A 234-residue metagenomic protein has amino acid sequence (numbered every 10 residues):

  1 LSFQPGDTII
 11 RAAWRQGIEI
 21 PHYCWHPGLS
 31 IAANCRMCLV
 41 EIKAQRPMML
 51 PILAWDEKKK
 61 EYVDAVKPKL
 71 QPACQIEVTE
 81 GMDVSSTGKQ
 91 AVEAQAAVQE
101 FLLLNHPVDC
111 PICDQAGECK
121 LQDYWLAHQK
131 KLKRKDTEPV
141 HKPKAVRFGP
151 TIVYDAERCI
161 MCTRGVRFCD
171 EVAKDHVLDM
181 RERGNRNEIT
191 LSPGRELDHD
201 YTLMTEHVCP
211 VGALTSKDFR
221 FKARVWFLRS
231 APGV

Functional and structural regions predicted by a protein language model:
L1-D7: Short, contiguous acidic and Ser/Thr-rich linear segments
Q4, A33, D200: Residues that form or flank phosphate/diphosphate-binding pockets in enzymes that use nucleotide phosphates
D7-I10, E157: Residues in well-ordered alpha-helical elements
I9-K43: A basic, amphipathic helix-loop patch mediating RNA/tRNA/ribosome contacts
R36-G233: Fe-S ferredoxin-like electron-transfer domains and their immediately adjacent linker/connector regions across
